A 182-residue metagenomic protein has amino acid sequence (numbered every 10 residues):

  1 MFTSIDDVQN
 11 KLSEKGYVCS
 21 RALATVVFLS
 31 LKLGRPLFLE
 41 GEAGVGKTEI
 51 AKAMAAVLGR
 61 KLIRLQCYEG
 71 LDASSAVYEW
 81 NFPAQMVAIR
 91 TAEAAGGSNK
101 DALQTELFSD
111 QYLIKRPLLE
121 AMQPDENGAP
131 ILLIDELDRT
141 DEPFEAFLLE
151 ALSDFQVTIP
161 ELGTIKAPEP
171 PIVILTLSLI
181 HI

Functional and structural regions predicted by a protein language model:
F2-L23: Dynamic helix-loop-helix/coil hinge segments at AAA+ ATPase domain boundaries and subdomain interfaces
C19-R21, F28-G34, D125-N127: Phosphate-binding P-loop
F28, I89-L132: Conserved alpha-helical scaffold flanking the Walker A/P-loop in AAA+ ATPase domains
F38-G70, N81-F82: Walker A/P-loop
Q123, F144-K166: Conserved catalytic/switch belt of AAA+ P-loop NTPases
L133-I134, T158-P160, I172-L177: Structural recognition of the conserved hydrophobic beta-strand(s) that form the central parallel beta-sheet of P-loop
I134-T140: Conserved Walker B
I180-I182: Conserved small/polar residues in nucleotide/adenosyl-binding loops
